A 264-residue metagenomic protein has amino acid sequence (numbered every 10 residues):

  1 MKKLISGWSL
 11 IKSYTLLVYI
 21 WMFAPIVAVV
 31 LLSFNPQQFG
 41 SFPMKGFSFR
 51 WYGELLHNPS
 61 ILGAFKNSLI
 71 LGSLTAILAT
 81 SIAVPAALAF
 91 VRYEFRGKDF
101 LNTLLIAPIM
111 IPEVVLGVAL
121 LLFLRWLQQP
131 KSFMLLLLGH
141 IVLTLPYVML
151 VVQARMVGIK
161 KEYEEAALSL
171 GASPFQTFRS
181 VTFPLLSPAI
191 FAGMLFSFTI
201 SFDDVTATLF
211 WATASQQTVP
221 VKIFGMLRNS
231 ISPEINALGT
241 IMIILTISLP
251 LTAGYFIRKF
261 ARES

Functional and structural regions predicted by a protein language model:
M1-P59, G63-K66, I70, I257-S264: N-terminal, non-cleaved signal-anchor transmembrane helix
M1-W8, S73-L105, L122, W126 (+2 more regions): Transmembrane-helix boundary motif in ABC transporter permease subunits
K2-S13, G97, Q153-E164, L168 (+2 more regions): C-terminal transmembrane helix and the adjacent membrane-cytosol boundary/short C-terminal tail of inner/organellar
K2-W8, Q37, Y52-S60, F202-T252: Interhelical loop and adjacent transmembrane-helix boundary motif in polytopic membrane transport permeases
Y14, Y19-I26, V142, M149-V152 (+2 more regions): Transmembrane alpha-helices
G40, M44, F49, K98 (+3 more regions): Membrane-interfacial helix termini and adjacent extracytoplasmic/periplasmic loops of multi-pass transporters
L62, K66, I70-I82, A86 (+7 more regions): Hydrophobic alpha-helical transmembrane segments of multipass integral membrane proteins, especially permease/channel
G63-N67, F123-Y147, S187-A189, M194 (+1 more regions): Loop-to-helix entry region at the N-terminal start of transmembrane alpha-helices in multi-pass membrane transporters
